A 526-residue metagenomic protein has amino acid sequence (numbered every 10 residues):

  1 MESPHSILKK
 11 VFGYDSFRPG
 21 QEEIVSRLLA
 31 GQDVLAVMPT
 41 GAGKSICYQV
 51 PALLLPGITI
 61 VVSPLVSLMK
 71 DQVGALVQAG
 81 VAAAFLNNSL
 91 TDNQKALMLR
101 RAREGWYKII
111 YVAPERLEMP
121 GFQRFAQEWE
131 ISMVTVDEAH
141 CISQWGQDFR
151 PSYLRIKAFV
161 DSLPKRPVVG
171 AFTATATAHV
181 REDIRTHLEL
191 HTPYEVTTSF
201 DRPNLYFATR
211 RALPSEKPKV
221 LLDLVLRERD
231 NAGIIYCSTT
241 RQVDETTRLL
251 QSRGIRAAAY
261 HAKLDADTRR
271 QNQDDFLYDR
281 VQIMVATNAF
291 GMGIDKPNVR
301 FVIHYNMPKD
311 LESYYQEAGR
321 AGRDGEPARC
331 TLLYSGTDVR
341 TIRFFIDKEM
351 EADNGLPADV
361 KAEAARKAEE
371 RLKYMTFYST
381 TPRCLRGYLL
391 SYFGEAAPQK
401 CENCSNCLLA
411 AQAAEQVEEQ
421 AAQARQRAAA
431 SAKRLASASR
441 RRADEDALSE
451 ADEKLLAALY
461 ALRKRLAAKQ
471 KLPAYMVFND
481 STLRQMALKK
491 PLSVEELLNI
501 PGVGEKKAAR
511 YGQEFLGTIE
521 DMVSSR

Functional and structural regions predicted by a protein language model:
M1-P4, R340-T341, I346-K361, K367-L372 (+1 more regions): Accessory DNA-binding and partner-docking regions appended to nucleic-acid-acting proteins, especially the terminal
E2-V11, D15-P19, E23-S45, A52-L55 (+2 more regions): Helicase motor core with emphasis on the C-terminal RecA-like subdomain
Q21-I24, M375, L483: Short alpha-helical "packing" element that flanks the helix-turn-helix/winged-helix DNA-binding module
R27, H304, Y378, Q485-M486: Short alpha-helical segment immediately N-terminal to, or the first helix within, an HTH/HTH-like DNA-binding domain
Y48, E317, M375, L459 (+1 more regions): Aromatic/hydrophobic pocket-lining residues that form π-stacking "cages" and hydrophobic walls in ligand
